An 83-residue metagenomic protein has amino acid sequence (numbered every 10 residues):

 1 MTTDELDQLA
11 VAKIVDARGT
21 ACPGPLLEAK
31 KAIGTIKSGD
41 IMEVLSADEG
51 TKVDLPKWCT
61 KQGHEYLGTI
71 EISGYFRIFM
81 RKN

Functional and structural regions predicted by a protein language model:
M1-A10: Short, compositionally biased "basic patch" segments
A10-V11, S38: Residue-level preference for short coil/turn positions at secondary-structure junctions
V11-R18: Short amphipathic
A17, P23-E71: Amphipathic, hydrophobic secondary-structure cores in small proteins
G74: Positions that flank functional sites
R77-N83: Core SAM-dependent methyltransferase catalytic element
